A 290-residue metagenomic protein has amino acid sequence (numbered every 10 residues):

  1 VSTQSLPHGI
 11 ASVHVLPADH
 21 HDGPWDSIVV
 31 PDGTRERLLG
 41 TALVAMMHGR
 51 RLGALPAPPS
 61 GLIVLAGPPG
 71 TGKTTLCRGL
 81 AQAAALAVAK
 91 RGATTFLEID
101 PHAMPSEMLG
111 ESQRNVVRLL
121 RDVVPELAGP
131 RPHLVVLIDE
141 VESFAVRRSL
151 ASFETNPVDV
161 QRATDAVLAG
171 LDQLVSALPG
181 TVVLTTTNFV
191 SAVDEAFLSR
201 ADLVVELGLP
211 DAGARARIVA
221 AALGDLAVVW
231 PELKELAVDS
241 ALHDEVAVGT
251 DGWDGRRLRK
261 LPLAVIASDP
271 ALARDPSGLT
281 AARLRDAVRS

Functional and structural regions predicted by a protein language model:
V1-S27, A212-S290: C-terminal alpha-helical "lid" subdomain
H21-G61: Pre-Walker A (pre-P-loop) alpha-helix and adjacent loop at the N terminus of AAA/AAA+ ATPase modules, a conserved
P59-L97, D122: Walker A/P-loop
T95-A128: Short glycine-rich substrate-engagement loop in P-loop NTPases that contacts/grips substrate
R114-L119, S149-A177: Substrate-gripping "pore-loop 1 plus following alpha2 helix"
A128-S152: Conserved P-loop NTPase "ATPase switch" module shared by AAA+ and STAND
L137, D165-A169, G180-T187: Structural recognition of the conserved hydrophobic beta-strand(s) that form the central parallel beta-sheet of P-loop
E195-L209: A short helix-turn-beta junction within AAA+ P-loop NTPase domains corresponding to the substrate/partner-engaging
